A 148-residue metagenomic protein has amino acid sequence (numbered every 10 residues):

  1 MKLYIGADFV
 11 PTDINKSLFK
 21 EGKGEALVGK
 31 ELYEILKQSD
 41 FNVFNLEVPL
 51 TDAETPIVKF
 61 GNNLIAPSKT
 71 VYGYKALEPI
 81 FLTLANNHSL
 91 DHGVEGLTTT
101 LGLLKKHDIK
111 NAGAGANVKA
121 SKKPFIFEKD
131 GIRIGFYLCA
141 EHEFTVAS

Functional and structural regions predicted by a protein language model:
M1-S148: Acidic, metal/ion-coordinating pockets
